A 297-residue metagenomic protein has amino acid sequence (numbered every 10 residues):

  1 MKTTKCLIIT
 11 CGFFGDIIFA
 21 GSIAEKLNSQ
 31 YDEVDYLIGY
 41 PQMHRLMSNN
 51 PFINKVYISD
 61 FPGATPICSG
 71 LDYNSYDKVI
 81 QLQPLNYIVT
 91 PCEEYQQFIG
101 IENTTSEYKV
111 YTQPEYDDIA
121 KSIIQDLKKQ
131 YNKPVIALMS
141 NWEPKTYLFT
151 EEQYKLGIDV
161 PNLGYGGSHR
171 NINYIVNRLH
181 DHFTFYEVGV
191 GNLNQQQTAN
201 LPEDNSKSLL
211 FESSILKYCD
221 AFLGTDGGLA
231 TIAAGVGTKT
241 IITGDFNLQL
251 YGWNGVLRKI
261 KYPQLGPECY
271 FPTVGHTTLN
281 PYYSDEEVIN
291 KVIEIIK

Functional and structural regions predicted by a protein language model:
K2-E94, F211-S214, L229-G235: Active-site and donor-binding regions of nucleotide-sugar-utilizing enzymes
I8, K128, W253: Catalytic phosphate/metal-binding cores of nucleic-acid and nucleotide-processing enzymes, i.e., regions that mediate
I17-I18, Y154-L250, L257: Donor-binding and catalytic core of enzymes assembling or modifying cell-surface/extracellular glycoconjugates
P41-M47, T146-Y147, G191-Q197, L248-G252: Short, charged/polar "capping" segments at the starts of alpha-helices and the immediately preceding loops
N50-S59, D77, F98, Q195-K207 (+2 more regions): Active-site regions of enzymes building and remodeling cell-envelope glycoconjugates
P66-C68, P84-Y87, K145-G167, L279: Short, flexible/disordered intra-domain loops and linkers
L82-V135, S140-T146: A nucleotide-sugar donor-handling region in carbohydrate enzymes
T231-K297: Nucleotide-sugar donor-binding patch of glycosyltransferase catalytic domains
